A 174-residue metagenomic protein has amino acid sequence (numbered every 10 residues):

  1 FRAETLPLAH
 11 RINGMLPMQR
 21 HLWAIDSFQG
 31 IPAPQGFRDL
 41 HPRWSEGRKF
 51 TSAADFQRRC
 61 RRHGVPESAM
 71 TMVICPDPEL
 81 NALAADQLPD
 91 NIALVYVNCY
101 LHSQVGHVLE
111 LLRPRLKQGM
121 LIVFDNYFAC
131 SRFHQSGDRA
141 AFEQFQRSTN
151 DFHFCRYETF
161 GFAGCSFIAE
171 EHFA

Functional and structural regions predicted by a protein language model:
F1-A174: S-adenosylmethionine/decaboxylated-SAM
